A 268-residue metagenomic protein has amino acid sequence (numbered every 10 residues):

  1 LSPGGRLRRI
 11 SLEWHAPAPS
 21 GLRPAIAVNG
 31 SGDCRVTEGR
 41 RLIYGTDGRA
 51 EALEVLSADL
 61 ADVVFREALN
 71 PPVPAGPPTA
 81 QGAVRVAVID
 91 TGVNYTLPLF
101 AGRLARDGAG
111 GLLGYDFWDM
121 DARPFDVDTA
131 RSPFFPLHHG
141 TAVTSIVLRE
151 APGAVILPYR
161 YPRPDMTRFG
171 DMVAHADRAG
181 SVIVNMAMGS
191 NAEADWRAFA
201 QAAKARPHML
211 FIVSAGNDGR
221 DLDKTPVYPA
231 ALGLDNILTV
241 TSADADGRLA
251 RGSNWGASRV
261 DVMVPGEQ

Functional and structural regions predicted by a protein language model:
G5-A87, T91, L97-L99: Protease zymogen maturation seam
N70-A154, D171, H175-V182, D246: Active-site core segment of subtilase-fold serine proteases
P78-Q81, R149-A151, D177-R178, K204-R206 (+3 more regions): Extracellular/periplasmic catalytic domains that process cell-envelope and extracellular macromolecules
A87-I89, Y115, L157-Y159, I212 (+1 more regions): Hydrophobic/aromatic beta-strand patches that form the interior of the parallel beta-sheet core in alpha/beta enzyme
D90, A109, V227-Q268: Extracellular S/T/G-rich loop segment that most often corresponds to the catalytic His/Ser-adjacent loop
N94, R123, R149, P162 (+4 more regions): Active-site/binding-pocket entry motifs
H138, A142, P158-N236, D246: Substrate-binding/access-modulating region of protease and related hydrolase catalytic domains
